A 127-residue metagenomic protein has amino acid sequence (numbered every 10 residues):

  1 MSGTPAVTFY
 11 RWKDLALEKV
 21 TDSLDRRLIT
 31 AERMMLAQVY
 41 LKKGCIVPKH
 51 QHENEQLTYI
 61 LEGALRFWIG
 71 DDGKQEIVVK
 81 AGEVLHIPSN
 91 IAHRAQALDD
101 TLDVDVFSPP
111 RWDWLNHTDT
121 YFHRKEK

Functional and structural regions predicted by a protein language model:
M1-R33, A37, T120-K127: A short, N-terminal "cap"/entry segment at the start of jelly-roll beta-barrel domains of the cupin/DSBH fold
V20-D22, A37-Q51: Conserved short histidine dyad/triad with adjacent acidic residue
Y40-K42, H52-F67: Short, conserved beta-strand element in jelly-roll/cupin
I46-P48, R66, V84-R94: Histidine-centered metal-chelating micro-motifs
L61-E62, K80-A81, D99: A cytosolic small-molecule/anion-sensing beta-strand core signal
G73-S89: Short acidic-glycine-tyrosine-enriched beta hairpin
S89-D113: Ligand-binding loop in jelly-roll beta-barrel domains
